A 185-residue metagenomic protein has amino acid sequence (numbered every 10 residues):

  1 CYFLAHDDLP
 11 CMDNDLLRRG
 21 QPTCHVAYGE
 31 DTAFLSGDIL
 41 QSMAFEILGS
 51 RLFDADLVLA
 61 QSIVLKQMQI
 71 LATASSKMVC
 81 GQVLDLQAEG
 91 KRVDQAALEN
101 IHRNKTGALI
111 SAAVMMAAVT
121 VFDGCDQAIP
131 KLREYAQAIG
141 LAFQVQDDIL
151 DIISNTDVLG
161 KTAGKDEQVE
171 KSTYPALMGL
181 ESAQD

Functional and structural regions predicted by a protein language model:
C1-D185: Mg2+-dependent prenyl diphosphate-binding active-site environment of isoprenoid biosynthetic enzymes
